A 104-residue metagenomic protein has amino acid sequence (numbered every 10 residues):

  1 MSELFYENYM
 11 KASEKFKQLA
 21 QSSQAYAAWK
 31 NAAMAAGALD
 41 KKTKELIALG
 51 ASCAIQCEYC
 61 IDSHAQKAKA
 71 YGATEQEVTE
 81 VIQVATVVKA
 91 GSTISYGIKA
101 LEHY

Functional and structural regions predicted by a protein language model:
M1-T43, K69, Y96-Y104: Acidic, glycine/proline-rich low-complexity segments that act as flexible tails and inter-domain linkers
F16, A54, V88-G91: Residues at alpha-helix boundaries and the short loops/turns that link adjacent helices
A28, S52, V84-V87: Residues within well-ordered alpha-helical secondary structure of globular protein domains
N31, A48, A65-K69, T79-I82: Amphipathic alpha-helical segments within well-ordered protein domains
A38-I55, Q76-I82: Immediate flanking context of iron-sulfur cluster ligation sites
C57-C60: Short cysteine clusters
E75-E102: C-terminal structural segments of small proteins and small subunits
